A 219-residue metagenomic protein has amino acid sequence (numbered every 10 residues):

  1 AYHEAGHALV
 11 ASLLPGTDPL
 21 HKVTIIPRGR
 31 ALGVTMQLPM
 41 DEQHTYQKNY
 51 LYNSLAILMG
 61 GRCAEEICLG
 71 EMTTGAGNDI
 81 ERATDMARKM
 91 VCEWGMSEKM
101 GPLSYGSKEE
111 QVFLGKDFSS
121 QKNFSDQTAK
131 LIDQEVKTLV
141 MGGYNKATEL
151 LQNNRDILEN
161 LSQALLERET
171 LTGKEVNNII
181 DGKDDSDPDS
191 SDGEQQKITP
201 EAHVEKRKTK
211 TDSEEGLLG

Functional and structural regions predicted by a protein language model:
A1-Y2, A8-G219: Soluble catalytic regions of large protease machineries
